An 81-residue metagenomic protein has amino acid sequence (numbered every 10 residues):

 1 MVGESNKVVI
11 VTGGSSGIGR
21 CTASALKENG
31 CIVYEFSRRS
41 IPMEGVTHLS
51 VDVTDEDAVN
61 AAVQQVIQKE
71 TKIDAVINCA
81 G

Functional and structural regions predicted by a protein language model:
V8-V11, V76-I77: Conserved hydrophobic beta-strands of the Rossmann-like cofactor-binding core in SDR/related NAD(P)H-dependent
S15, A23: N-terminal Rossmann NAD(P)H-binding glycine-rich loop of SDR-like oxidoreductase domains
I18: Hydrophobic/small residue at the entry helix of a nucleotide-binding pocket
L26: Aromatic pocket-lining residues of Rossmann-like dinucleotide-binding sites
N29-E44: Conserved glycine-rich Rossmann-like NAD(P)H-binding loop of the short-chain dehydrogenase/reductase
V51-A61: The beta1-alpha1 cofactor-binding region of Rossmann-like NAD(H)/NADP(H)-dependent oxidoreductases
V66-T71: Glycine-rich phosphate-binding loop signature in dinucleotide/nucleotide-binding domains
C79-G81: Conserved NAD(P)H cofactor-binding loop of Rossmann-fold oxidoreductase domains
